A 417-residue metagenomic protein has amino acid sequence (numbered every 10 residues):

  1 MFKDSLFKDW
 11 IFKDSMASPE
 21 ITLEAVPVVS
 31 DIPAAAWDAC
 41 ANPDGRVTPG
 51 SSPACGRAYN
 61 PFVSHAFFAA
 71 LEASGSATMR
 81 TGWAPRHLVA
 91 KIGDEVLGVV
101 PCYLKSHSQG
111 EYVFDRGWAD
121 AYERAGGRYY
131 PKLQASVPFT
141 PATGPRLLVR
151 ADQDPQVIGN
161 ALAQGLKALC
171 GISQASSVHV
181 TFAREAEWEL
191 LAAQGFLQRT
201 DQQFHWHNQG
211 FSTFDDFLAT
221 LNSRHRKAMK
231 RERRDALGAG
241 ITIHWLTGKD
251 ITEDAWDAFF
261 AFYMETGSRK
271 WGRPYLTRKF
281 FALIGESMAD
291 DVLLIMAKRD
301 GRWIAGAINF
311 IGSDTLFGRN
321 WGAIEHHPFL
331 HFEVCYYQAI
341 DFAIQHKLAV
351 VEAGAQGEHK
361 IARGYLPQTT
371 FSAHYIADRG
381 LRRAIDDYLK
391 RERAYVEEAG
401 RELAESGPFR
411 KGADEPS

Functional and structural regions predicted by a protein language model:
M1-S417: N-acyltransferase acceptor-side catalytic subdomain
